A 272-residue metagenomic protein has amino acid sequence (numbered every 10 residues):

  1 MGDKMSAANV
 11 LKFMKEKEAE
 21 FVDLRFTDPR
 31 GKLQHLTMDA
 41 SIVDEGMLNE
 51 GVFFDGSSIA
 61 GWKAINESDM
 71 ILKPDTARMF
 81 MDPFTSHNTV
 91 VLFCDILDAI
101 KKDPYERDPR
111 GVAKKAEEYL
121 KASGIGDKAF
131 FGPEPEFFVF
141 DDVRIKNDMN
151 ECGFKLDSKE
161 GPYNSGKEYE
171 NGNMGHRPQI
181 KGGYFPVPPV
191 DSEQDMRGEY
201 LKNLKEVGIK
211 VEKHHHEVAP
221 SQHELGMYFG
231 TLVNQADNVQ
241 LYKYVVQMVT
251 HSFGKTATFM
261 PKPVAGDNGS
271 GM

Functional and structural regions predicted by a protein language model:
G2-M272: Glycine-rich, acidic/polar active-site loops that bind/position phosphate-bearing ligands
